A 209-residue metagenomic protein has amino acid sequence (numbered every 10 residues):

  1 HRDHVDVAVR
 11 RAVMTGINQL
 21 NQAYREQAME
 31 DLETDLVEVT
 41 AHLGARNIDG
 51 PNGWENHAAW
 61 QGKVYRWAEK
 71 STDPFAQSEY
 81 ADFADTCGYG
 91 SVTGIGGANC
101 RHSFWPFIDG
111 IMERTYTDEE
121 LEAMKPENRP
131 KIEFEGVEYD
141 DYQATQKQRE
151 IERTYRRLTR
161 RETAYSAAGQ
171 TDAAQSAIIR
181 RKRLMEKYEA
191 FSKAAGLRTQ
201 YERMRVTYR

Functional and structural regions predicted by a protein language model:
H1-I95, D109-R209: Domain-core detector
A98: Residues that flank catalytic or metal-binding motifs in active/ligand-binding sites
H102: Catalytic core of tubulin tyrosine ligase-like
